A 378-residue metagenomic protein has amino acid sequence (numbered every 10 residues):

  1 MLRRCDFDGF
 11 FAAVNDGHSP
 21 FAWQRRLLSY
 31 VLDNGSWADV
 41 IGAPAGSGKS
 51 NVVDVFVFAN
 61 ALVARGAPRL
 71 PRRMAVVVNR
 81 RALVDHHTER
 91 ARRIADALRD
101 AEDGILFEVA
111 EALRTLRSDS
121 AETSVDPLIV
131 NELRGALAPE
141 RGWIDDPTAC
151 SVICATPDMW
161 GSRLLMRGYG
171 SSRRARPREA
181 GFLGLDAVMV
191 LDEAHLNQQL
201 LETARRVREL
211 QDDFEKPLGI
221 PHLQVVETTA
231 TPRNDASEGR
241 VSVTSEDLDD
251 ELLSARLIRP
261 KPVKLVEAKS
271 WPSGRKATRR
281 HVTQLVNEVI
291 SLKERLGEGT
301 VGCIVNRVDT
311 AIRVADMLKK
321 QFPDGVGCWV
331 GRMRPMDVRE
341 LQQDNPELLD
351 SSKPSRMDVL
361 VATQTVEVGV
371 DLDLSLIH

Functional and structural regions predicted by a protein language model:
M1-I377: N-terminal helicase ATP-binding lobe
